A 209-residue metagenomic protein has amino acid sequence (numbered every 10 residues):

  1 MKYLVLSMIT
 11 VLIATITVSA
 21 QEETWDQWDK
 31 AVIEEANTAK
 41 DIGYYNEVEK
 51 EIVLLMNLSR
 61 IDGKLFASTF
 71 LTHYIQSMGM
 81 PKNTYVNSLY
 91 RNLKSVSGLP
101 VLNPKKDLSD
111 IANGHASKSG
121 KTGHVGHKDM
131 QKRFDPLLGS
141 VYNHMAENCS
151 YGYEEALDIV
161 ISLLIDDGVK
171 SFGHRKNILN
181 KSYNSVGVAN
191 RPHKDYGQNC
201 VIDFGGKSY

Functional and structural regions predicted by a protein language model:
M1-L4: Positively charged n-region of N-terminal signal peptides that target proteins for export
L6-T15: Bacterial N-terminal signal peptides
A20-Q21: Boundary of Sec targeting at the N-terminus
A31-K40: Low-complexity, intrinsically disordered regions in eukaryotic regulatory proteins and secreted peptide precursors
K40-L137, R175, K181: Short, well-ordered surface patches within globular domains
G114-S208: A well-ordered secondary-structure block
